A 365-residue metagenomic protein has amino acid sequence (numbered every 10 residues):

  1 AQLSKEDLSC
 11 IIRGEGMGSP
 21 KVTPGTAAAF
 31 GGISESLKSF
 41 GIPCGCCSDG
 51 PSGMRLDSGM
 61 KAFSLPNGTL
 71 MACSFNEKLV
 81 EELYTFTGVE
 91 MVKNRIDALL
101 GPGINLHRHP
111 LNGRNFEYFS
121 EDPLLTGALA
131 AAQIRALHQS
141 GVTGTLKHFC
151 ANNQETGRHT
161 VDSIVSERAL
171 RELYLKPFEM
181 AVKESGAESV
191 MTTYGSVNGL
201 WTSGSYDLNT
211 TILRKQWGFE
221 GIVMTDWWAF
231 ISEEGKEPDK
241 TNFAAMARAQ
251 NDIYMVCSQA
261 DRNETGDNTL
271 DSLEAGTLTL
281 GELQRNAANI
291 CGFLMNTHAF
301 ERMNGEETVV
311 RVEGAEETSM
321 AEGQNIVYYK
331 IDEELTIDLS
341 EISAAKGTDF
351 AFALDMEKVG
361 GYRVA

Functional and structural regions predicted by a protein language model:
A1-D349, A353-M356, G361: Glycoside hydrolase catalytic-domain context in secreted enzymes
A365: Beta-strand acidic-aromatic groove motif in beta-rich domains, primarily in extracellular
